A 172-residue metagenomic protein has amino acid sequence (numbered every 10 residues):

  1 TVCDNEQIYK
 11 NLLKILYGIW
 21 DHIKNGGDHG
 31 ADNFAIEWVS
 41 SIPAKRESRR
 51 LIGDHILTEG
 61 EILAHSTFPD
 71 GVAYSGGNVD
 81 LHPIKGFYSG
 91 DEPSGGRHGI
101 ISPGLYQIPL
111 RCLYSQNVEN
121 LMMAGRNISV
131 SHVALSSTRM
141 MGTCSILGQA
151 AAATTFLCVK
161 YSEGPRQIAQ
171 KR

Functional and structural regions predicted by a protein language model:
T1-R172: Flavin (FAD/FMN)-binding glycine-rich loop and adjacent Rossmann-like elements that form
